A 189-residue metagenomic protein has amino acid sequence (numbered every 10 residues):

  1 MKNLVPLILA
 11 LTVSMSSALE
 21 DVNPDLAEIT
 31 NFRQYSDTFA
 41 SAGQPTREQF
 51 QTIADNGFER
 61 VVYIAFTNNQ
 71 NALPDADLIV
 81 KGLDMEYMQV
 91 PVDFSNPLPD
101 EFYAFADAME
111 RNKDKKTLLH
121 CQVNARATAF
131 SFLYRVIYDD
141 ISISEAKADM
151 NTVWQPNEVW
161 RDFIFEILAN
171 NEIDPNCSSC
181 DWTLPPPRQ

Functional and structural regions predicted by a protein language model:
M1-K2, A18: Universal eukaryotic N-terminal targeting presequences
K2-I8: Sec-dependent signal peptide recognition, specifically the positively charged N-region followed immediately by
I8-S17: Hydrophobic h-region of N-terminal signal peptides that target proteins for export in Gram-negative bacteria
A18-T117, F132-Q189: Cys-dependent protein tyrosine phosphatase-like superfamily
T117-F130: A phosphate-binding catalytic loop at a beta-strand-loop-alpha-helix junction that coordinates phosphoryl groups
